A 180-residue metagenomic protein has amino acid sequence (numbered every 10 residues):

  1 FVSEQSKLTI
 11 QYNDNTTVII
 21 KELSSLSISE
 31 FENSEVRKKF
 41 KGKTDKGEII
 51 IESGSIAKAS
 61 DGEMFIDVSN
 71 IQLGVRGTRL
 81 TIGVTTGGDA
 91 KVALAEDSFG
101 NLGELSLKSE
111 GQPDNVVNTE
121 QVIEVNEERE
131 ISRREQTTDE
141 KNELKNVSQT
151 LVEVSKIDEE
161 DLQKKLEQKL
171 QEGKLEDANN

Functional and structural regions predicted by a protein language model:
F1-L73, A95-L107: Short, small-residue-rich packing micro-motifs
E35-K39, A59, V68, T81-N180: C-terminal interaction modules
G77-R79: Elongated, acidic membrane-bridging lipid-handling scaffolds and related periplasm/extracellular "bridge/tunnel" systems
